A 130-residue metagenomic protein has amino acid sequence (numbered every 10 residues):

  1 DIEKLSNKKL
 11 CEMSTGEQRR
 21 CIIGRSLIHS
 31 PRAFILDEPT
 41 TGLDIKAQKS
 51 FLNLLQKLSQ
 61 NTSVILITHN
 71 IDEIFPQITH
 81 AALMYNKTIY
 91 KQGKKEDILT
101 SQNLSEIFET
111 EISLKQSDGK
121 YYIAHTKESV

Functional and structural regions predicted by a protein language model:
D1-L5: Conserved ABC ATPase "signature" region
K9-M13, E17: Conserved ABC ATPase signature
S26-L27: ABC ATPase C-loop
S30: Conserved catalytic motifs of ABC-family nucleotide-binding domains
F34-E38: Catalytic Walker B motif of ABC-type/P-loop ATPase nucleotide-binding domains
I74-P76: A short, surface-exposed alpha-helical micro-motif characterized by mixed small hydrophobic and charged/polar residues
A81-K94: H-loop (His-switch) and adjacent beta-strand-loop-beta switch element of ABC-type ATPase nucleotide-binding domains
I107-V130: ABC ATPase nucleotide-binding domains
